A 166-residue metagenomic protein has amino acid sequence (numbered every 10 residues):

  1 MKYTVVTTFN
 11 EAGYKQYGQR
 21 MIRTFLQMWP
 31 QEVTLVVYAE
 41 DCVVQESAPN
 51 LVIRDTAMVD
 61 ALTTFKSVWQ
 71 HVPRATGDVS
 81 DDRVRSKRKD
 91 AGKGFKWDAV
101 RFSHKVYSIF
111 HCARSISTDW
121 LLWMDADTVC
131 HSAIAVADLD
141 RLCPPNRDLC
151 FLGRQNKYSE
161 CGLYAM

Functional and structural regions predicted by a protein language model:
M1-A91, R114-S117: N-terminal anchoring/stem segment of glycosyltransferases
V6-N10, V37-E40, H104, M124-A126 (+1 more regions): Short His-Asn-centered micro-motif
M58, R154-Q155: Residues that form or immediately flank small-molecule/cofactor binding pockets and catalytic motifs
G94: Short acidic-hydrophobic catalytic motif
W97, R101-L152: GT-A fold catalytic core of metal-dependent nucleotide-sugar glycosyltransferases, centered on the diacidic
Y158-S159: Short, solvent-exposed loop/turn segments at the edges of secondary structure
G162-M166: Short glycine- and hydrophobic/aromatic-rich loop-to-beta-strand nucleating segment in the catalytic cores
